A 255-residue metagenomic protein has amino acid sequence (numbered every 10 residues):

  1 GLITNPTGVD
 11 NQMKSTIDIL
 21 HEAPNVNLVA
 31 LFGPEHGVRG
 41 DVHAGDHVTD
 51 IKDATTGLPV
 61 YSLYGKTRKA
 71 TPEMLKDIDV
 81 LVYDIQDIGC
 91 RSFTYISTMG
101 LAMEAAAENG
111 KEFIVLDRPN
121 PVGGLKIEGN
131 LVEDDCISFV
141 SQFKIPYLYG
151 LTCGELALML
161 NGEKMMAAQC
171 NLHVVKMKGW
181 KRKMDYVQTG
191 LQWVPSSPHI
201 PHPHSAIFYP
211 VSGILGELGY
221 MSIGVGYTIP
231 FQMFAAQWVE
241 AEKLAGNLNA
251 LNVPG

Functional and structural regions predicted by a protein language model:
G1-V26: N-terminal phosphate-binding or glycine-rich loops at protein starts, especially the Walker A/P-loop of NTPases
P24-V26, A106-E112: A short helix->loop->beta-strand "cap" motif at the edges of active sites that frequently abuts
N27-H36, L116: Short internal beta-strands
G40-A44, I114-C136: Glycine-rich, charge-decorated loop segments at or immediately adjacent to ligand/cofactor-binding or catalytic sites
V48-I78, C90: Glycine-rich oxoanion-binding loops at beta->alpha junctions
D87-M99: Glycine/threonine-rich flexible loop motifs
C136-P210: Conserved anion/nucleotide-ligand pocket segment
W180-G255: Glycine-rich, aromatic-lined ligand/substrate-binding cores of catalytic and carbohydrate-binding domains
